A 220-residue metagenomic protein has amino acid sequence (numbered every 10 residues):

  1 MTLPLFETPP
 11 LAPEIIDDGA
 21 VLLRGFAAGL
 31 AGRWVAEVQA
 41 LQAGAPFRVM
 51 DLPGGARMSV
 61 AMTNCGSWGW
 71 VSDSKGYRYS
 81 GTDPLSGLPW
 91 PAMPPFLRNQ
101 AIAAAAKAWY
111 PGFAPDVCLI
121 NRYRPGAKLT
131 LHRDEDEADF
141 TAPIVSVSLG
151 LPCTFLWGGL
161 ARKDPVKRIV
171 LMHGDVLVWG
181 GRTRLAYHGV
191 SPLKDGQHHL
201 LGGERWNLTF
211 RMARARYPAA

Functional and structural regions predicted by a protein language model:
M1-A220: Non-heme Fe(II) oxygenase metal-center motifs and adjacent flexible, charged/small-residue loops
